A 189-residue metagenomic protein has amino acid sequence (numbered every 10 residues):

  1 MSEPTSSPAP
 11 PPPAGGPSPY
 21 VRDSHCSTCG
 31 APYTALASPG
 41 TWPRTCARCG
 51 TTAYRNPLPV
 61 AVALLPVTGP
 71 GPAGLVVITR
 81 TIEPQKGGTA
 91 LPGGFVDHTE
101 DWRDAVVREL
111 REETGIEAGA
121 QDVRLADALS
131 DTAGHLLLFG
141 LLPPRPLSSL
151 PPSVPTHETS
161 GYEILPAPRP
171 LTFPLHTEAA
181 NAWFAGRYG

Functional and structural regions predicted by a protein language model:
M1-R22, L125-A126, W183-G189: A broadly conserved sequence feature marking short terminus-proximal activation segments in nucleic acid-centric
G15-A63: Acidic, metal-coordinating catalytic segment for phosphate/diphosphate chemistry, firing primarily on the Nudix
S18, A37, L64, A128 (+1 more regions): Short secondary-structure boundary/capping segments
T41, N56-V60, P72, P84-K86 (+2 more regions): Short connector loops at helix/strand junctions that flank enzyme active sites, especially segments positioning acidic
V62, L75-T79, F139: Beta-strand scaffold of nucleotide-dependent catalytic cores
L65-V67, T79, P143-P144, P166: Residue-level signal for short segments within beta-strands and strand-turn junctions of well-structured beta-sheet
V67, G71-E112: Conserved Nudix-box catalytic region and its N-terminal flanking loop in Nudix hydrolases and closely related
V96-G186: Unchanged
